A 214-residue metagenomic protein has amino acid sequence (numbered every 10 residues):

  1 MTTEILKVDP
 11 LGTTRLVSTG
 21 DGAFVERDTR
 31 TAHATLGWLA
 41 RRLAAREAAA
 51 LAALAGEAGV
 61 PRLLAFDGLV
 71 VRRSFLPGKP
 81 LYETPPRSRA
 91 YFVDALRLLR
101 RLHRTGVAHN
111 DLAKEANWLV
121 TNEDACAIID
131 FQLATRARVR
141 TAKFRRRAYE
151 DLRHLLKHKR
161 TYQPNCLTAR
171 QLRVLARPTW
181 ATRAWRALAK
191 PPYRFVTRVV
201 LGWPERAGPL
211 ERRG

Functional and structural regions predicted by a protein language model:
T2-A52: ATP-binding glycine-rich loop module of kinase domains
L16-T19, A65, S74-F75, L119-V120: Conserved hydrophobic "DFG−1" position in protein kinase catalytic cores
R30, A40-A45, A49-L98: Conserved structural core of kinase catalytic domains
H33-G37, Y82, A137-V139: A short acidic, helix-capping loop that chelates divalent metal ions and anchors anionic groups
L51, L99-H103, A116: Hydrophobic core positions within the conserved protein kinase catalytic domain
R104-T121: Catalytic-loop of the protein kinase fold
N122-G214: C-lobe/activation-segment region of protein kinase-like
